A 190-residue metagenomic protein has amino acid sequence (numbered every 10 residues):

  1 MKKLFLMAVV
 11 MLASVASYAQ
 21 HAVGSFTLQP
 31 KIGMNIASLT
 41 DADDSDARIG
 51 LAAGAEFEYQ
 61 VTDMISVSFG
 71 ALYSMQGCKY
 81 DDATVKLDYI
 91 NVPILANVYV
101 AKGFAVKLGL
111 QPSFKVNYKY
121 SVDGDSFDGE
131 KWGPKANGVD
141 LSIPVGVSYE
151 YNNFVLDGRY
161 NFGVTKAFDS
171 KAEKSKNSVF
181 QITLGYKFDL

Functional and structural regions predicted by a protein language model:
M1-F26, K31, L184, F188-L190: Bacterial Sec-dependent N-terminal signal peptides
Q20-Q60, F162-G163: Short glycine/proline- and aromatic-enriched beta-strand/turn motifs that initiate or cap beta-hairpins
H21-V23, T62, A101, Y151-F154 (+1 more regions): Outer-membrane beta-barrel channels and translocator barrels
T27, S45-T84, D88-I90: Glycine- and aromatic-enriched membrane insertion/assembly motifs of diderm outer-membrane and organelle channel
P30-M34, L51-Y59, A71-Y73, V92-V100 (+4 more regions): Residues on the lipid-exposed face of transmembrane beta-strands in outer-membrane beta-barrel proteins
T40-D46, K79-V85, Y118-F127, F168-E173: Outer-membrane beta-barrel translocator domains and adjoining extracellular loop/strand segments of Gram-negative
G70, Q76-I90, K131-L190: Predominantly the C-terminal beta-signal and adjacent terminal strand-loop region of outer-membrane beta-barrel
Q111-K119: Short, solvent-exposed beta-strand-terminating loops
